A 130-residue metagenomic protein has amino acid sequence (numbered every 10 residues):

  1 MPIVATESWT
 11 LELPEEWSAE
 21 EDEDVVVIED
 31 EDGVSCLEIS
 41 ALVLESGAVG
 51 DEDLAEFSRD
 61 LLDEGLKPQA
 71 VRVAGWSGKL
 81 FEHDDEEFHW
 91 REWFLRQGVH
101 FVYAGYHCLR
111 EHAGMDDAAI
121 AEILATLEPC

Functional and structural regions predicted by a protein language model:
M1-I3, I28, A70, W93-F94: Short secondary-structure boundary/capping segments
P2-E56, D85: Secretory pathway targeting signatures of secreted, lumenal, and periplasmic proteins
I3, E15-E21, D60-V73, P129: Short secondary-structure junctions
W17, A104-C130: Surface-exposed amphipathic alpha-helical segments
E20, A48, W90, A113-M115: Intrinsically disordered, low-complexity acidic/polar segments
I28, I39, F81-H83, F94 (+1 more regions): Short beta-strand element of the conserved SAM-dependent methyltransferase core
A55-H107: Signature of long, low-cysteine stretches enriched in small and polar/charged residues
